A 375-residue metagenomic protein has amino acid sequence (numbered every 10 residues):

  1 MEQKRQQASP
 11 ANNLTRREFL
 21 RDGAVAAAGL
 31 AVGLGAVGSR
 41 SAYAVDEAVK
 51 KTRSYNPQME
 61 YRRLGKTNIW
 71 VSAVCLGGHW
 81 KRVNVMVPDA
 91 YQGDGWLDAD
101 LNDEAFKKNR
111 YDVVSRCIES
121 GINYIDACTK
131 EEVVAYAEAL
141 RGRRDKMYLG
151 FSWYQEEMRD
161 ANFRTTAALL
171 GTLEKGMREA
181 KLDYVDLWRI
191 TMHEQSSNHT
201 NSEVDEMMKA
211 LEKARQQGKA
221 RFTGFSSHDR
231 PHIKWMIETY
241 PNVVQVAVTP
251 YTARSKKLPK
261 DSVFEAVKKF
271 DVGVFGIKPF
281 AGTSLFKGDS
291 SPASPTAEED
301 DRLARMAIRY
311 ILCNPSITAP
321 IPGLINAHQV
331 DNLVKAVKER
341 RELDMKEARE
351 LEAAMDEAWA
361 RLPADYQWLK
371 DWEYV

Functional and structural regions predicted by a protein language model:
E2-Y148: N-terminal binding-site loop/beta-alpha segment at the start of enzyme catalytic domains that lines or forms
L20, A27-L34, V45-D46, T52-Y55 (+3 more regions): Structured C-terminal cap/extension of enzyme domains
L64, L76, I125, L149 (+4 more regions): Conserved, mostly hydrophobic/aromatic
V71-S72, S120-G121, D145-M147, Y184 (+3 more regions): Loop/turn elements at helix/coil->beta-strand transitions in domains of secreted/extracellular proteins
H79-K81, K130, S152-E156, I190-H193 (+4 more regions): Active-site beta-loop-alpha junctions enriched in small/polar residues
L97, L101-D103, A161-V248, T252-L258 (+3 more regions): Glycine/proline-rich, positively charged, aromatic-decorated active-site loop/lid region on the catalytic face
N123-C128, R221-F225, A247-T249, A319-I321: Short catalytic-loop micro-motif centered on adjacent basic/acidic residues
K146-S152, V243-P250, R341-E347: Short hydrophobic/aromatic-enriched beta-strand-loop microsegments
